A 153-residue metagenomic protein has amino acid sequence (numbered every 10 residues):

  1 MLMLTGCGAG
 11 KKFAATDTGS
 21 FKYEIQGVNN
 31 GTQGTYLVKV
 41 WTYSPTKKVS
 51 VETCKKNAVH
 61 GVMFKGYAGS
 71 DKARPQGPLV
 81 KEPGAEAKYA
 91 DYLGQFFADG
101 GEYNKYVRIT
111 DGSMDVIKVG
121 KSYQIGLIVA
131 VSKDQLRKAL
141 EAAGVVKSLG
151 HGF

Functional and structural regions predicted by a protein language model:
M1-T5: Sec-dependent bacterial lipoprotein signal peptides
C7-F153: Domain-level marker for long, solvent-exposed, non-transmembrane regions
